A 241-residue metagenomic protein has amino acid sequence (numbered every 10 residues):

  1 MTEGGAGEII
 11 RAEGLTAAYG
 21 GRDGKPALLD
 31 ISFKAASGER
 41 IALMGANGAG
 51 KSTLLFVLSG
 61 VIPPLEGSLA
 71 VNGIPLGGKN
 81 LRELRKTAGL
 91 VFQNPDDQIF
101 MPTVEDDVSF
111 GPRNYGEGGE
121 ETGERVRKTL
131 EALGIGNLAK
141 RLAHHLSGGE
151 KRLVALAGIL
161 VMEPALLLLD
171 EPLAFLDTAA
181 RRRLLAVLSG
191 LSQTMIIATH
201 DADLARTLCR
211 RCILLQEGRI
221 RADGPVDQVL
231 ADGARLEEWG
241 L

Functional and structural regions predicted by a protein language model:
M44-A46: The feature captures the beta-strand-to-loop junction immediately N-terminal to the Walker
S59: Helix-to-loop junction immediately C-terminal to a conserved catalytic motif
G67-P75, L84: Conserved ABC transporter NBD signature motif
E120-L138: Conserved ABC ATPase "signature" region
L142-L146, E150: Conserved ABC ATPase signature
T199-H200: H-loop/switch region of ABC-family ATPase nucleotide-binding domains
R219-L241: Conserved beta-strand-loop-alpha-helix hinge in the C-terminal portion of ABC ATPase nucleotide-binding domains
